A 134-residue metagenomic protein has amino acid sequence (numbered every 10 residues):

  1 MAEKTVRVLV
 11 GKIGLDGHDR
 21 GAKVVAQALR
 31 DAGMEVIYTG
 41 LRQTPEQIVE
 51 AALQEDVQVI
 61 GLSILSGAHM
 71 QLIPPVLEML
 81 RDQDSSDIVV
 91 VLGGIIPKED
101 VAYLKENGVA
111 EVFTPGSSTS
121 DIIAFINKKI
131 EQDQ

Functional and structural regions predicted by a protein language model:
M1-V6: Non-catalytic signal-transmission and effector/linker regions of two-component phosphorelay proteins
L9-G11: Short hydrophobic segments within beta-strands
G14: A glycine- and charged-residue-rich anion-binding loop/surface
A22-N127, Q132: Cofactor-cradling patches in redox/metallo enzymes
